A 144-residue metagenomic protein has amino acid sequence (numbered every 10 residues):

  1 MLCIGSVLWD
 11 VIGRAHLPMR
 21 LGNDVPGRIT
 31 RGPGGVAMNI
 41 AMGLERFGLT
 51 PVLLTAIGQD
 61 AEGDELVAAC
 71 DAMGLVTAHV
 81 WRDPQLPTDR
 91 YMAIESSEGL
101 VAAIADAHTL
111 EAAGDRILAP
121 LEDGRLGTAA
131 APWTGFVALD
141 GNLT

Functional and structural regions predicted by a protein language model:
M1-M19: Positively charged, low-complexity intrinsically disordered leader regions
W9, L21-D24, R31, R46-F136: Conserved N-terminal subdomain of the carbohydrate kinase-like
P26-G27, I40: Long alpha-helical scaffolds
T30-P33, A37: Short glycine/threonine-rich catalytic loop with a Thr-x-Gly-x-Asp
M38-E45: Histidine-anchored nucleotide/phosphate-binding helix
A138-L143: Catalytic beta/alpha-barrel core
